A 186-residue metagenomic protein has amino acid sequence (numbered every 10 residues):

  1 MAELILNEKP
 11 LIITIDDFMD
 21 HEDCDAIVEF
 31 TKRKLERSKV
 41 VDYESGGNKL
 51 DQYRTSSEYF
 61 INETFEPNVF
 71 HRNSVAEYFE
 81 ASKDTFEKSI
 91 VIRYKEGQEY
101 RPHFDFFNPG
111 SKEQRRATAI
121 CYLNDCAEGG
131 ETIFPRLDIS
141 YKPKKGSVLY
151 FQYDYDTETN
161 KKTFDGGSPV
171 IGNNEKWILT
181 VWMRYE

Functional and structural regions predicted by a protein language model:
M1-E186: Fe(II)/2-oxoglutarate oxygenase catalytic core
